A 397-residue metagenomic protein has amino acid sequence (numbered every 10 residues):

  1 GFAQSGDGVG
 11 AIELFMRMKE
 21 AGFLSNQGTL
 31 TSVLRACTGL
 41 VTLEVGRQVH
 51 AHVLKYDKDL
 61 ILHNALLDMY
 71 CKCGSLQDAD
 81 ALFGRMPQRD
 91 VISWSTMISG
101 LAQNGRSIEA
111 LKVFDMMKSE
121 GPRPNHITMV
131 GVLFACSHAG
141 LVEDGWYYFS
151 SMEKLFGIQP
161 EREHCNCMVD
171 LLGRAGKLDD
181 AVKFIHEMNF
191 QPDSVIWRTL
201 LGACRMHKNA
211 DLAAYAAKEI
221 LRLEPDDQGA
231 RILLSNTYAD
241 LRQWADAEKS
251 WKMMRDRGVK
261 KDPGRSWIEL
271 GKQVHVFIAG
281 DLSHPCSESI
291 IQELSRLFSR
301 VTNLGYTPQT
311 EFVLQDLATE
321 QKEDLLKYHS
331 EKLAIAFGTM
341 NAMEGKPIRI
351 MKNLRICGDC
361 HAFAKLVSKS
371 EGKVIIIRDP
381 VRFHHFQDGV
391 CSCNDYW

Functional and structural regions predicted by a protein language model:
G1-W397: Terminal (and in a subset, N-terminal) low-complexity or junction segments at the ends of helical repeat RNA-binding
